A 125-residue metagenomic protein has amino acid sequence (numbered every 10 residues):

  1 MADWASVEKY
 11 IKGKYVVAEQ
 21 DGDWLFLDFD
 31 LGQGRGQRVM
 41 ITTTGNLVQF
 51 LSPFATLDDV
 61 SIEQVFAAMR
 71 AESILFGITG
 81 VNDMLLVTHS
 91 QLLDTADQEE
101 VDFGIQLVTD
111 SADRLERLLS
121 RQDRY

Functional and structural regions predicted by a protein language model:
M1-G36, A71-G80: Charge-rich, low-complexity N-terminal segments
W4, E8, D58-I62, V101: Generic alpha-helical secondary structure
E8-I11, F66, I105: A generic alpha-helix structural signal
G34-Q37, D94-A96: Short, charged/polar, Gly/Pro-enriched secondary-structure boundary elements
G36-F50: Short, well-structured hydrophobic secondary-structure segments
N46-S90: Short, internal acidic amphipathic alpha-helical interface segments that mediate docking to partner proteins
G77-Q106, D110-Y125: Well-ordered alpha/beta subsegment
